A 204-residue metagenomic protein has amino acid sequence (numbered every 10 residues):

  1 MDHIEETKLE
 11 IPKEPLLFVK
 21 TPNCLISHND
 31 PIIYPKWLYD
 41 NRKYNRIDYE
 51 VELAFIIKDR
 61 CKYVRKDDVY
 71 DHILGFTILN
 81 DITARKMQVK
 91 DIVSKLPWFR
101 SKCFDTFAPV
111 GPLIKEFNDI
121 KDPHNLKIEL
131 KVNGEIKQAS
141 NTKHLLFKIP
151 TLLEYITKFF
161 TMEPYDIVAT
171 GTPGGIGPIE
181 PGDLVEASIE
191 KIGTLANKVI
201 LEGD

Functional and structural regions predicted by a protein language model:
M1-K43, Y49: Extended, compositionally biased flexible segments
E5-K8, P35-I47, C61-D68, P97-K102 (+1 more regions): A generic local secondary-structure boundary/capping motif
E6, V19, H28, Y34-P35 (+5 more regions): Short beta-strand-to-turn element immediately C-terminal to the catalytic PLP-Schiff-base lysine in fold type I
P12-P15, T21, K43-Y44, Y49-E52 (+4 more regions): Short coil/turn connectors at secondary-structure junctions
P15-L17, N23-C24, P31, E52-A54 (+6 more regions): Structural motif
N23, K58-K62, I82, F117-D119 (+1 more regions): Short loop segments at secondary-structure junctions
P35-K36, R85-D204: Catalytic-pocket segment enriched in acidic/His residues
A54-I57, Y63-N80: RNA pseudouridine synthases
